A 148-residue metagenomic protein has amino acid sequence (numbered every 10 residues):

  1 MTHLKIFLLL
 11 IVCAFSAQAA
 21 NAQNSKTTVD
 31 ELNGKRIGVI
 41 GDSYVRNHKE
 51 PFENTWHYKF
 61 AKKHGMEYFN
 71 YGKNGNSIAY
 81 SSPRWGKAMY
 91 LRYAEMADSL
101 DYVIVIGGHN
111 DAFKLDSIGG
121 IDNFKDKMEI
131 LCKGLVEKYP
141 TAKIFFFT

Functional and structural regions predicted by a protein language model:
M1-N24: Bacterial Sec-dependent N-terminal signal peptides
L9, G65, P140: Residue-level marker of positions within ordered structural domains that often coincide with functionally constrained
A20-R36: Short N-terminal or domain-adjacent regulatory/targeting segments
E31-V39, Y44-D126: Conserved SGNH/GDSL esterase-like catalytic core that processes O-acyl groups on lipids and polysaccharides
I106-A112, G134-T148: Active-site segments of SGNH/GDSL-like serine hydrolases that catalyze O-acetyl group transfer/hydrolysis on lipids
M128-K133: Generic structural signal for well-ordered alpha-helices, preferentially at hydrophobic/aromatic core positions
